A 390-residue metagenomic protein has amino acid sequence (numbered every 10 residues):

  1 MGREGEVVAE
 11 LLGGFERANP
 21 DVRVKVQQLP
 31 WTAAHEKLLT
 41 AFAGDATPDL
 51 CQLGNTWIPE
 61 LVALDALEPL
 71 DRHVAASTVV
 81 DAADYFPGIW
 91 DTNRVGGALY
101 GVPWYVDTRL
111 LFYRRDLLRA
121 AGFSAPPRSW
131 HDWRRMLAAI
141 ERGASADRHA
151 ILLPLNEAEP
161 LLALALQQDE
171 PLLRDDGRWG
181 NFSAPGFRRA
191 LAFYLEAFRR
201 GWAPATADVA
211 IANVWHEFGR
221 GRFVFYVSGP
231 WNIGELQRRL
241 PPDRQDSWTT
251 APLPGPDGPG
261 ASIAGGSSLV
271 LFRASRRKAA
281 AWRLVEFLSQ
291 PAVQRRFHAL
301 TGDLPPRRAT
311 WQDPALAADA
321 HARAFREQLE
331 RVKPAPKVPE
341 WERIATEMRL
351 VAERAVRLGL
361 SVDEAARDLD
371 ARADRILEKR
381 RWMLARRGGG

Functional and structural regions predicted by a protein language model:
M1-I58, H216: Early extracytoplasmic/lumenal segment of secretory-pathway proteins
R23, R119, E327-G390: Conserved C-terminal helix/tail region of periplasmic/extracytoplasmic solute-binding proteins
Q28-K37, T56, R128-R135, T206-G219: Short helix-initiation/N-cap motifs at beta->coil->alpha
D49-Q52, V224-G229: Paired acidic/hydrophobic, glycine-rich loop segments that form the ligand-binding mouth/hinge of periplasmic-binding
N55-L110, Q245-A251, A315-E327: Hinge/lid segment of periplasmic solute-binding proteins
G96-W104, R109, R134-G180, F223: Extracytoplasmic/periplasmic solute-binding protein
L137-A139, D176-A207, L253: Glycine-centered hinge/linker elements that transmit conformational signals in sensory and ligand-binding systems
P230-Q245, G255-L350, L384-G389: C-terminal lobe and pocket-closing loops of periplasmic/extracytoplasmic Venus-flytrap solute-binding proteins
